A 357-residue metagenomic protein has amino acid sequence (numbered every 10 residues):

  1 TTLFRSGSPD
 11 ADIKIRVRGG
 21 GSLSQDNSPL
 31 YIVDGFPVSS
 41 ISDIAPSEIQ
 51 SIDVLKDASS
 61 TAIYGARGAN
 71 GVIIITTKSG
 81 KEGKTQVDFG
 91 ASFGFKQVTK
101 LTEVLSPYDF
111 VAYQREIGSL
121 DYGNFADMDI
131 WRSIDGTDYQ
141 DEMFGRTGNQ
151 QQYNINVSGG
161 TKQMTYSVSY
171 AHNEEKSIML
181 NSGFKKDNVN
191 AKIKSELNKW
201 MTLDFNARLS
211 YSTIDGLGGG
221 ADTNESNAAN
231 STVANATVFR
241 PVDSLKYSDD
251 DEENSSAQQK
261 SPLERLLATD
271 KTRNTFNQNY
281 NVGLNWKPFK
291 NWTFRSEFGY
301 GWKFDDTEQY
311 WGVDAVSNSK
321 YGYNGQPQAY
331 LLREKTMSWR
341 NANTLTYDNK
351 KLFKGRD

Functional and structural regions predicted by a protein language model:
T1-S210, N279-Y280, W286: Short, small/polar-rich motifs associated with maturation and membrane association, primarily at protein termini
E82-T137, S177-S182, N188, K192-N279 (+2 more regions): Surface-exposed loop/interface segments of Gram-negative outer-membrane beta-barrel transport/assembly proteins
W292: An active-site-proximal structural segment forming one wall of the substrate-binding cleft that immediately precedes
